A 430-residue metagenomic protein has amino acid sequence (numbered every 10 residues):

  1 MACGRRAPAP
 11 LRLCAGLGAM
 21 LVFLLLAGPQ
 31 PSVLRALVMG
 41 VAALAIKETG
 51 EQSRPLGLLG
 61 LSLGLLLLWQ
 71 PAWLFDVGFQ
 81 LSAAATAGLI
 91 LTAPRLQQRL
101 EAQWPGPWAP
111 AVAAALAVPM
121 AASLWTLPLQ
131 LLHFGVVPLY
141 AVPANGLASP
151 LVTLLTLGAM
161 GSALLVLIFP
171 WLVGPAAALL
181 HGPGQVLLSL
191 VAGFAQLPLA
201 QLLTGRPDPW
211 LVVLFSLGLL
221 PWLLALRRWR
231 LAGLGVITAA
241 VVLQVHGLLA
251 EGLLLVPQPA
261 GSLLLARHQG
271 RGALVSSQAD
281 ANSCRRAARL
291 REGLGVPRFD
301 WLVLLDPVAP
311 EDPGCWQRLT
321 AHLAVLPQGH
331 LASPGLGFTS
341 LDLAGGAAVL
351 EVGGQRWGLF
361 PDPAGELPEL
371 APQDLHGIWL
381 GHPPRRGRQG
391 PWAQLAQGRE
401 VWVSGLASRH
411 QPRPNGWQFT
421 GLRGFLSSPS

Functional and structural regions predicted by a protein language model:
M1-A141, T204-A250: Hydrophobic alpha-helical transmembrane segments in multi-pass membrane proteins
G88-L89, A148, D280, R385: Short, glycine-/Ser/Thr-/acidic-enriched flexible segments
L89-L199: Alpha-helical transmembrane segments of multi-pass integral membrane proteins
Q103-P107, T156, L165-S430: Non-globular, low-confidence helical/coil segments that flank catalytic cores
